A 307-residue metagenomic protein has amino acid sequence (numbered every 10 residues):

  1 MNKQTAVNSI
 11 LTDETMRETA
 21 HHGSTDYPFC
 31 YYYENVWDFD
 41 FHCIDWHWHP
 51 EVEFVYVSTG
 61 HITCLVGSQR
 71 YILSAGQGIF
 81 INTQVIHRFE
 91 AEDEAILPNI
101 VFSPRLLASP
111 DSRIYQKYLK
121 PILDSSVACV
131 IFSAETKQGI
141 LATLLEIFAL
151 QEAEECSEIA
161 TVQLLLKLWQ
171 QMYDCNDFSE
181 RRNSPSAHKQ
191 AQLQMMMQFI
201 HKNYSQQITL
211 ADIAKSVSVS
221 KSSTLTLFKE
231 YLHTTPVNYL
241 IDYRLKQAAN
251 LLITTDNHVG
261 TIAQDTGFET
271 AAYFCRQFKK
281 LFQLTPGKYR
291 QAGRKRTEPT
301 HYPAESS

Functional and structural regions predicted by a protein language model:
M1-S74, A91, Q116, Y273 (+1 more regions): Generic protein-terminus/edge-of-domain signal
N2-N35, T83-A149, Y173-F178: A hydrophobic/aromatic-rich effector-binding and dimerization subdomain of bacterial HTH-type transcriptional regulators
T59, T285-G287: Conserved coupling/switch loops of ABC nucleotide-binding domains, chiefly the family-specific signature
L73-I86: Conserved metal-binding segment of the jelly-roll/cupin
G76, S223-F228, Y273-F274, F278: Short hydrophobic/aromatic patch on the recognition helix
S126-Q138, L150-Q206, L210-V217, E230-D242: Short, Lys/Arg-enriched, Trp-marked, Pro/Gly-tolerant hinge/linker segments that flank
Q194, Q198, K202, Q207-A214 (+3 more regions): Terminal helix-turn-helix DNA-binding modules in bacterial transcription factors
